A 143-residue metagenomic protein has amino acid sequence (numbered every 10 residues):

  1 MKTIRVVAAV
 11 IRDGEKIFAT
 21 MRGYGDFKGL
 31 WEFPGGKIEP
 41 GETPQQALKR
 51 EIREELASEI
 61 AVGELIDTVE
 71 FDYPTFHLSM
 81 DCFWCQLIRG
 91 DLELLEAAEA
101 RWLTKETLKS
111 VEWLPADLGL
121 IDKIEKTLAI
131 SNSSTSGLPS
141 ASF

Functional and structural regions predicted by a protein language model:
M1-I17, K37: Conserved N-terminal beta-strand and adjoining loop/helix that marks the start of the Nudix/MutT-like hydrolase domain
R5-V7, E15, L78-D81, A98: Change "...and in nucleic-acid phosphodiester-cleaving endonucleases..." to "...and in nucleic-acid processing enzymes
I11-R12, A19, C85-L87, W102: Conserved hydrophobic "DFG−1" position in protein kinase catalytic cores
D26-L30: A conserved beta-turn-beta hairpin within the catalytic core of GNAT-like acetyltransferases that forms part
F33-L65, T104: The catalytic Nudix box helix
E59, T68-L92, E99-R101: Active-site-adjacent beta-strand/loop module that shapes the phosphate/pyrophosphate-binding cleft
W84, E93-I124: NUDIX/MutT-family hydrolases
A116-F143: Charged phosphate-binding loop/patch that engages nucleotide di/tri-phosphates or the phosphate backbone of nucleic
